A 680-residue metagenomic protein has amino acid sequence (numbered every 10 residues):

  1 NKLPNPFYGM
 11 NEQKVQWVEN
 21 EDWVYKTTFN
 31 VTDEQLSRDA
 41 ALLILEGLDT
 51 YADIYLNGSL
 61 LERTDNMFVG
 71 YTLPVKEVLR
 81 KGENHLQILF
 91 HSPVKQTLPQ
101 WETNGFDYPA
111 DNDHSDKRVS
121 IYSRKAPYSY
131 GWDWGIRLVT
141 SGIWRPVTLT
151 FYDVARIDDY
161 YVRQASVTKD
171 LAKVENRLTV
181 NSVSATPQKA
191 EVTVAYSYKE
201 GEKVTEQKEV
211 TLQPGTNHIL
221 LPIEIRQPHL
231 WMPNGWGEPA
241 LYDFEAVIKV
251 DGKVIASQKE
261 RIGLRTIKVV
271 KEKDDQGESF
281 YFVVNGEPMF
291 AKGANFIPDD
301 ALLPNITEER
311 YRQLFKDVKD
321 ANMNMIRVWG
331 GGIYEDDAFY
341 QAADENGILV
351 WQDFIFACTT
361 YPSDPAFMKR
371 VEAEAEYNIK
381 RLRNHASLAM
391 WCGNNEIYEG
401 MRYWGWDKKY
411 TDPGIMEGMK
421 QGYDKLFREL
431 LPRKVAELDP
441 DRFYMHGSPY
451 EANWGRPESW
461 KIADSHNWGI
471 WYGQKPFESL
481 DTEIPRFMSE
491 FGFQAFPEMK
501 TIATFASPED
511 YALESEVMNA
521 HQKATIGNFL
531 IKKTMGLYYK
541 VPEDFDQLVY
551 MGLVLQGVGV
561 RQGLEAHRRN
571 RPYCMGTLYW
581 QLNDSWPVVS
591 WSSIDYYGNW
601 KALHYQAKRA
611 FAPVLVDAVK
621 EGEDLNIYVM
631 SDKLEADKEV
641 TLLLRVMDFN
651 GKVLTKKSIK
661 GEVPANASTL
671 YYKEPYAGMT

Functional and structural regions predicted by a protein language model:
N1-M325, R569-N570, C574, N599 (+1 more regions): Secreted/periplasmic carbohydrate-active enzymes, especially glycoside hydrolases
M67, D133-I136, P233, N295-T307 (+5 more regions): The substrate-binding groove and active-site-proximal loops of carbohydrate-active enzymes, especially glycoside
E83, M289, K319-I326, D344-L349 (+3 more regions): Loop/turn elements at helix/coil->beta-strand transitions in domains of secreted/extracellular proteins
Y128, G135-G142, A155, W391 (+4 more regions): Substrate-binding clefts and catalytic carboxylate motifs of secreted carbohydrate-active enzymes
E272-F280, D336-A338, A373-R381: Alpha-helical scaffolding within the catalytic cores of extracellular/periplasmic polymer-degrading hydrolases
K292-A294, I326-V328, V350-Q352, G393 (+2 more regions): Hydrophobic faces of well-ordered beta-strands that scaffold small-molecule active sites in alpha/beta enzyme cores
M325-V371, P457-Q474: Aromatic-lined substrate-binding rim segments of carbohydrate-active enzymes
E345, Y361-G455: Active-site neighborhood of glycoside hydrolase catalytic domains
